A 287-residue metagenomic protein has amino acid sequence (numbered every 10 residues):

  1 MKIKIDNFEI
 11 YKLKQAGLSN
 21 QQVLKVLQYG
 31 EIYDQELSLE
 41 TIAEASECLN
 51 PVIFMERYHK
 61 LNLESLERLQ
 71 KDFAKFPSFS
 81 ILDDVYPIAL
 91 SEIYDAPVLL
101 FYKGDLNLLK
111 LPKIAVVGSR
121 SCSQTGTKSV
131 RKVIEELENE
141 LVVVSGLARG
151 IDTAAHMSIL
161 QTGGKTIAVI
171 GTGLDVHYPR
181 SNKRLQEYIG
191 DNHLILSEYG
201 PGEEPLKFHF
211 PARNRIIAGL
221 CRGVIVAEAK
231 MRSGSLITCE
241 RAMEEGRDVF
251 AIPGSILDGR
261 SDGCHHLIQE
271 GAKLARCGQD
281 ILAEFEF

Functional and structural regions predicted by a protein language model:
M1-T127: Short, positively charged patches
K2-K4, I81-F287: Glycine-biased, small-residue-rich flexible motifs in mid-sequence functional cores and linkers
